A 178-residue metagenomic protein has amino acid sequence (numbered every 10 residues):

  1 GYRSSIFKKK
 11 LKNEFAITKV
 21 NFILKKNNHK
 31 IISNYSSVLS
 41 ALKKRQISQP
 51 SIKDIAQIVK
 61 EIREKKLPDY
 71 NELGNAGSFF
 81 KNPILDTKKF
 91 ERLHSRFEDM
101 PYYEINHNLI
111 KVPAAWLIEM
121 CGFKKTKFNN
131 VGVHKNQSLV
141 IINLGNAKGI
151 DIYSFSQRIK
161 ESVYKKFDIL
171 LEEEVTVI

Functional and structural regions predicted by a protein language model:
G1-I150, K166-I178: Phosphate/pyrophosphate- and phosphate-bearing ligand-binding catalytic cores of soluble enzymes
V163: Conserved ATP-binding N-box helix of the HATPase_c
